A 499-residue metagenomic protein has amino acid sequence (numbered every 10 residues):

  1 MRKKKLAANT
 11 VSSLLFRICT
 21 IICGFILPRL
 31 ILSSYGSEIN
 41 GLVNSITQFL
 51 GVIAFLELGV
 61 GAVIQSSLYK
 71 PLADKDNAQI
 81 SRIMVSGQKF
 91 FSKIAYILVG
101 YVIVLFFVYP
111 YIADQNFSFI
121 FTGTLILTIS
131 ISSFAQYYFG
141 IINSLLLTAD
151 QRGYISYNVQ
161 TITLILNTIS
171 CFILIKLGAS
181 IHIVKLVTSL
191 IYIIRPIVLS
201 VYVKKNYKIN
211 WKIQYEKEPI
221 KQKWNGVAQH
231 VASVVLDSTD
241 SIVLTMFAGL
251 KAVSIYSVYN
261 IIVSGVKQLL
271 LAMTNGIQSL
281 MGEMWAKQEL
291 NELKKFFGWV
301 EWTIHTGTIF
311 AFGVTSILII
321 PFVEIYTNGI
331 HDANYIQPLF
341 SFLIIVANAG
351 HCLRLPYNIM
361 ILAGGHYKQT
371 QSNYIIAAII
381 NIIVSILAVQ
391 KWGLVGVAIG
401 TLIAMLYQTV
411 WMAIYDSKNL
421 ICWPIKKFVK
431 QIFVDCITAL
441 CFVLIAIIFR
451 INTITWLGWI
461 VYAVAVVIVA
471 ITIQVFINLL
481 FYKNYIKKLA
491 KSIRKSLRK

Functional and structural regions predicted by a protein language model:
M1-G24, A78-S86, I120-T122, Q151 (+3 more regions): N-terminal membrane topogenesis motif
M1-L6, I181-V184, I197-S238, I242 (+5 more regions): Interhelical loop/hinge segments that connect adjacent transmembrane helices in multipass membrane
K3, A7, S133-N158, I173 (+4 more regions): Membrane-interface junctions at transmembrane-helix termini in multi-pass inner-membrane proteins
K4-K70, V99-V102, T128, S132 (+4 more regions): Signature of the first transmembrane helix
L32-S34, E38-I39, Y154, L164-P196 (+4 more regions): Membrane-interface helix-loop junctions in multi-pass transport and translocation proteins
L58-D74, Q88, N143, T148-A149 (+2 more regions): Helix-loop junctions and terminal segments of transmembrane helices in multi-pass membrane transport/translocation
F107-I129, S316-N348: Interfacial segments at transmembrane-helix termini and the short loops linking adjacent helices
I445-K499: Membrane-proximal transmembrane or re-entrant/amphipathic helices at the cytosolic face
